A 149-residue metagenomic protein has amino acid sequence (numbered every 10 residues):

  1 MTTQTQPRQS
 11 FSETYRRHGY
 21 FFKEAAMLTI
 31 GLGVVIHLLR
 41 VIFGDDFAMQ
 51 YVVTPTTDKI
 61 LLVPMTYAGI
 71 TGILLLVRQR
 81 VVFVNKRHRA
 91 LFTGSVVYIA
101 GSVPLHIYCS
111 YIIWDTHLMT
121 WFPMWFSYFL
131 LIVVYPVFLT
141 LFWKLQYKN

Functional and structural regions predicted by a protein language model:
M1-V35: Cytosolic juxtamembrane helix and N-cap/initiation of the first transmembrane helix
H18-T29, H37, I112-N149: Alpha-helical membrane-associated segments of multi-pass integral membrane proteins
A26-T29, P64, L91-Y98, S127: Hydrophobic alpha-helical transmembrane segments of polytopic
L28-L76: Hydrophobic transmembrane helix segments
L32, I36, R40, G101-L105 (+1 more regions): Alpha-helical transmembrane segments of multipass membrane proteins
G44-L62, V103-L130: Interfacial non-cytosolic loop connecting adjacent transmembrane helices
A68-R80, V137-L145: Alpha-helical transmembrane segments in multipass membrane proteins, preferentially the mid-helix core
T71-V103, Y108: Loop-to-transmembrane helix junctions at the membrane interface
